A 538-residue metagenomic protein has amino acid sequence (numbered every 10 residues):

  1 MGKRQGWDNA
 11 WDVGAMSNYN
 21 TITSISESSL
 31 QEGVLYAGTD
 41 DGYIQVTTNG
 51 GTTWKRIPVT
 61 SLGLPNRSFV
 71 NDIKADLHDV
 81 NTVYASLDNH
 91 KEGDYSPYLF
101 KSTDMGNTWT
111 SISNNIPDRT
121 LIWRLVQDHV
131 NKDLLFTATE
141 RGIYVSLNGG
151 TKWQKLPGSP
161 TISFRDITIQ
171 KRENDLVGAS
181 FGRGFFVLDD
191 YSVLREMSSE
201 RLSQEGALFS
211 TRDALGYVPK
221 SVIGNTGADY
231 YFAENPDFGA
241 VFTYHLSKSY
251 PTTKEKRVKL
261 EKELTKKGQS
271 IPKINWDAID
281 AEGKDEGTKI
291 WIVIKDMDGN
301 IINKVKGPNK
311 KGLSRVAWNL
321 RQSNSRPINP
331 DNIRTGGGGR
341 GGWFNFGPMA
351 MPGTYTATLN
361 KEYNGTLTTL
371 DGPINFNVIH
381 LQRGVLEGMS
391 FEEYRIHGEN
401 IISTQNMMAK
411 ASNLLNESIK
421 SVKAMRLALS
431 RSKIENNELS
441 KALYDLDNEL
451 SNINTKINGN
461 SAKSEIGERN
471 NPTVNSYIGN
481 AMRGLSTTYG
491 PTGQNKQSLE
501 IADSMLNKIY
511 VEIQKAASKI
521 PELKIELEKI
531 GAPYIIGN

Functional and structural regions predicted by a protein language model:
M1-Y230, D237-F238, S247-S249: Beta-propeller blade termini and top-face loops
P65-N66, I301-M351: Glycine-centered tight-turn motifs at strand-turn-strand junctions
K152-Q154, D298-V305: Surface-exposed loop/edge segments in extracytoplasmic proteins
V193-P219, T368-N406: Low-complexity, Pro/Ser/Thr- and charge-rich linker/hinge segments at domain boundaries
S221-K289, R315, H397-Q405: Contiguous beta-strand segments within globular domains
I292, R334, P352-E362: Short, aromatic- and glycine-rich surface loops/edge beta-strands on solvent-exposed regions
N324-I328, N360-D371: Short acidic/polar inter-strand loop motif in beta-rich domains
L359, I374-F376, M407-N538: Mature extracytoplasmic or organellar-lumen-exposed domains after removal of signal/transit peptides
